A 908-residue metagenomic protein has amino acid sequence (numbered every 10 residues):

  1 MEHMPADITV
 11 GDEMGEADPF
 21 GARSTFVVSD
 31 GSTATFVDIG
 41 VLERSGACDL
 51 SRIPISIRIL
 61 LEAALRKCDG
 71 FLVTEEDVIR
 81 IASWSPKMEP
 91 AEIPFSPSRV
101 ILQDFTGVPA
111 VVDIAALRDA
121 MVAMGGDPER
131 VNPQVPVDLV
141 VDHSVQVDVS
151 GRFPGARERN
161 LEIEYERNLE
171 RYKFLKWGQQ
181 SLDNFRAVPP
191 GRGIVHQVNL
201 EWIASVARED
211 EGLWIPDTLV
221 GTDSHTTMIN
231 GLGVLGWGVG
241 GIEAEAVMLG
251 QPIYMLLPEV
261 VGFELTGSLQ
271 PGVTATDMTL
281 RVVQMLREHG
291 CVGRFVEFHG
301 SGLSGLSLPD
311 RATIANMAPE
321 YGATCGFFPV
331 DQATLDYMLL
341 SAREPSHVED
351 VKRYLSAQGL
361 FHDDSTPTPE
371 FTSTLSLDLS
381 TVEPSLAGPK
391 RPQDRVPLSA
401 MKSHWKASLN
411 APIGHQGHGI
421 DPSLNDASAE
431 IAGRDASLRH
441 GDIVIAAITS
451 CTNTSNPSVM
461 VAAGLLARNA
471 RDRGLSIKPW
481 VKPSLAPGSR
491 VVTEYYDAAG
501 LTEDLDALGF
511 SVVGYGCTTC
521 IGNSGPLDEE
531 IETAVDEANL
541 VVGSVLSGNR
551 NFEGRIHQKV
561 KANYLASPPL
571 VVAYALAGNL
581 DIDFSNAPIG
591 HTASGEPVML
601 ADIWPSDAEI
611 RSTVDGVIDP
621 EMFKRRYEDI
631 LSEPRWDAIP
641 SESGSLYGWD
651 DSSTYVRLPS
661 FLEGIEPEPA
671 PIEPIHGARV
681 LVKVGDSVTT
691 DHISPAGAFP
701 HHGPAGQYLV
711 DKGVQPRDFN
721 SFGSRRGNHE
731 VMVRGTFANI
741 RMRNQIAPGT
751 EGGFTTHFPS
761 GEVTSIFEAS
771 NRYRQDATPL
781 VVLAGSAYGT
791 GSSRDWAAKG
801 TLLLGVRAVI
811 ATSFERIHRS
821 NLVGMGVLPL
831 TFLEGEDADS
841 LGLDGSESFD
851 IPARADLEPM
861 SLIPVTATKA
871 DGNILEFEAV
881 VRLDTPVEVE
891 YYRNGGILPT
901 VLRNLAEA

Functional and structural regions predicted by a protein language model:
E2-A908: Fe-S-dependent hydro-lyases/dehydratases of central metabolism
